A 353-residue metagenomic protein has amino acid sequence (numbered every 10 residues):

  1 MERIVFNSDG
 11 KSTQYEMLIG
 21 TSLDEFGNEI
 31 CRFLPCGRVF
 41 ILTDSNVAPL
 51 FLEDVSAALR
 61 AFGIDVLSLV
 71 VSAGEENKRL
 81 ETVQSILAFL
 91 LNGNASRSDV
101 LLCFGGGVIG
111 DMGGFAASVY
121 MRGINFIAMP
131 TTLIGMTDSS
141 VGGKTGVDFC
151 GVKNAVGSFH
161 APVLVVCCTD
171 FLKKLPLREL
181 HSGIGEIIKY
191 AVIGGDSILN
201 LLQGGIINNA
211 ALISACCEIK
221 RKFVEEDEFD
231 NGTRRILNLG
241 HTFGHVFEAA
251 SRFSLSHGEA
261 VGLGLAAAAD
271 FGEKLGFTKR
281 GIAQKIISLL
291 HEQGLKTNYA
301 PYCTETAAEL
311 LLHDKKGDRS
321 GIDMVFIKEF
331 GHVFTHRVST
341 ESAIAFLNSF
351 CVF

Functional and structural regions predicted by a protein language model:
M1-D99: ATP/NTP phosphate-donor binding region
E2, G185-I187, F277-F353: C-terminal charged capping/lid subdomain of soluble metabolic enzymes
D9, F115-G204: A glycine/threonine-rich phosphate-anchoring loop and its flanking beta-alpha core in nucleotide/phosphate-binding
L67-L69, L102, I127-M129, L164-C167 (+1 more regions): Hydrophobic/aromatic beta-strand patches that form the interior of the parallel beta-sheet core in alpha/beta enzyme
L87-L101, G113-A128: Non-catalytic interfacial helical region
V108-F115, M136, V246: Short glycine/serine/threonine-rich phosphate/pyrophosphate-binding segments that cradle anionic phosphate groups
N200-E305: Active-site segments that bind and position negatively charged phosphate/pyrophosphate groups
